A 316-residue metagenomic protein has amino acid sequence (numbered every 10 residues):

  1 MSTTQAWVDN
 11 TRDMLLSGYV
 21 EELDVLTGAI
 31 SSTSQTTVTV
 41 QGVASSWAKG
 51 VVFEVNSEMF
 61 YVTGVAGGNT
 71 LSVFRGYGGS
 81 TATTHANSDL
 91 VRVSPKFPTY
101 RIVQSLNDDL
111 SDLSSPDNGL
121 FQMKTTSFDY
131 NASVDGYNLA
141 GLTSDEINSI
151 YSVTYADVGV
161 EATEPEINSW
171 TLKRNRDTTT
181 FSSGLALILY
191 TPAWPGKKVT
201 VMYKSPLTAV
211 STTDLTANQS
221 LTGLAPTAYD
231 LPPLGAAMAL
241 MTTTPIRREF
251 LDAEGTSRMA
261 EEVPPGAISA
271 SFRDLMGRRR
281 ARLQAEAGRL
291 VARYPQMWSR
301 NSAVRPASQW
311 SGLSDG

Functional and structural regions predicted by a protein language model:
M1-S32, S45-F60, N69-T70, T83-G316: Glycine-enriched, solvent-exposed interface loops adjoining structured elements
T36-T39: Short glycine-/aliphatic-rich beta-strand segments at the starts of folded cytosolic domains
V43-A44, G64-N69, R75-T81: Acidic glycine-/aspartate-rich tracts in secreted/extracellular proteins
